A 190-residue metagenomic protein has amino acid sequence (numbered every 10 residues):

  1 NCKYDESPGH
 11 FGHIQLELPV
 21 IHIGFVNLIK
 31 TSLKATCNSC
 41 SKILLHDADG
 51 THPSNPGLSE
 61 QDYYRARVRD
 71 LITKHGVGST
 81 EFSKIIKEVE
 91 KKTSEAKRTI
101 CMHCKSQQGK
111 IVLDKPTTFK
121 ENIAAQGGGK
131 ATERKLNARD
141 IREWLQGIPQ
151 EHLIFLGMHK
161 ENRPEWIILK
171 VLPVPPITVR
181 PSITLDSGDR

Functional and structural regions predicted by a protein language model:
N1-D189: Conserved core architecture of multi-subunit DNA-directed RNA polymerases
